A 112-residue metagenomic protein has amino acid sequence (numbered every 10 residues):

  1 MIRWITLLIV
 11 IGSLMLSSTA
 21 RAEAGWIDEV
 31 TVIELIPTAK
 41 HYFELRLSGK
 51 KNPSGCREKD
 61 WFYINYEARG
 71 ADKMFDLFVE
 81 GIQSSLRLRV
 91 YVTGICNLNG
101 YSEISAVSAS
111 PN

Functional and structural regions predicted by a protein language model:
I5-M15: Bacterial N-terminal signal peptides
L16-E23: Sec/Tat signal peptide C-region and signal peptidase I cleavage site
E23-N112: Exposed beta-strand/loop interface patches that mediate assembly or binding
